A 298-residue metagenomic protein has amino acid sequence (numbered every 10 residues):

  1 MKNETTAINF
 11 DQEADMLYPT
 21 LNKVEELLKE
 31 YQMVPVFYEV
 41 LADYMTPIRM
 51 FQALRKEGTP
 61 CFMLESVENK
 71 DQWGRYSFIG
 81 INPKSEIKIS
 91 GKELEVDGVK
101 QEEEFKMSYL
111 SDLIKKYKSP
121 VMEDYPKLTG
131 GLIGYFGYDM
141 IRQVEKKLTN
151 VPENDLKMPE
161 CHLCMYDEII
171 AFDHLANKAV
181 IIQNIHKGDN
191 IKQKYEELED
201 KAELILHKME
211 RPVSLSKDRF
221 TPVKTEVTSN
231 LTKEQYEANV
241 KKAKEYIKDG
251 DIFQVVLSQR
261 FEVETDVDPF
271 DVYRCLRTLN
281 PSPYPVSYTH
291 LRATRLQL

Functional and structural regions predicted by a protein language model:
K2-R295: Extended alpha-helical targeting/anchoring segments, especially N-terminal organellar/secretory targeting helices
L298: Cationic, low-complexity basic patches in intrinsically disordered or flexible, solvent-exposed regions
